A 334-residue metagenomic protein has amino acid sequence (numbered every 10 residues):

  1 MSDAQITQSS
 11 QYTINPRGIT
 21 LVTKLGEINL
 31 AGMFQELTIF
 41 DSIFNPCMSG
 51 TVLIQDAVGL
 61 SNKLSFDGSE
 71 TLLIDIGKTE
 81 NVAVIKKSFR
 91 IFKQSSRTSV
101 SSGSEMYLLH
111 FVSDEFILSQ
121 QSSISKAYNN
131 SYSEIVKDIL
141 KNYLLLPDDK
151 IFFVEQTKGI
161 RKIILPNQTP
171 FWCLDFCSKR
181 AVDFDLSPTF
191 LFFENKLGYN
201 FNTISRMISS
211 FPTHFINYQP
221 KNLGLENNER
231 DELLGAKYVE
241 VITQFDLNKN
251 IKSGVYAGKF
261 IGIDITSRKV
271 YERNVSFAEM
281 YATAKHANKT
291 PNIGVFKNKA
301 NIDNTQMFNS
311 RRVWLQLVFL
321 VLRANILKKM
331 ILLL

Functional and structural regions predicted by a protein language model:
M1-Q121: Assembly/oligomerization scaffold segments
L37-S65, G224-L334: An acidic/polar, Gly/Ser/Thr-rich interaction patch typically located in mid-to-C-terminal regions of proteins
V82-K86, L146-I151, D185-T189: Short secondary-structure capping/junction motifs at helix and strand boundaries
M106, S113-E115, F152-L247: Short beta-strand-centered interaction patches in the first periplasmic/extracellular domains of large envelope
S119, V136-L165: N-terminal export/assembly leaders
Q120-I124, F211-H214: Short, charged, solvent-exposed linker or helix-capping segments at domain edges/interfaces that act as flexible hinges
K126-S131: Alpha-helical support elements that line or immediately flank enzyme active sites and cofactor-binding pockets
S133-K137, L174: Extracytoplasmic/secreted envelope proteins and their assembly/folding machinery, especially bacterial periplasmic
